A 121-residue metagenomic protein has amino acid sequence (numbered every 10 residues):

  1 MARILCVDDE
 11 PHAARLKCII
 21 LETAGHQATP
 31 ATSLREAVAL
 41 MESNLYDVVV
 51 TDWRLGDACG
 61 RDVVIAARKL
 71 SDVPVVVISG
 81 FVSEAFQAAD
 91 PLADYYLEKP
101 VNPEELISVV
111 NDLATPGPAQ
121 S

Functional and structural regions predicted by a protein language model:
A14, G56: The feature encodes the CheY-like receiver
R15-T23: Charged docking surfaces used in two-component/phosphorelay signaling
P30-V48: Acidic, metal-coordinating helix/loop segments flanking the phosphotransfer/catalytic sites of two-component signaling
S33, C59-D62: Acidic catalytic/metal-coordinating carboxylates
D52: Active-site residues of response regulator receiver
R61-V73: Short amphipathic alpha-helix used as the core "switch/output" element in two-component signaling
I78-S79: Hydrophobic/aromatic residues positioned on beta-strands within the core alpha/beta folds
V101-D112, P118: C-terminal output helix
